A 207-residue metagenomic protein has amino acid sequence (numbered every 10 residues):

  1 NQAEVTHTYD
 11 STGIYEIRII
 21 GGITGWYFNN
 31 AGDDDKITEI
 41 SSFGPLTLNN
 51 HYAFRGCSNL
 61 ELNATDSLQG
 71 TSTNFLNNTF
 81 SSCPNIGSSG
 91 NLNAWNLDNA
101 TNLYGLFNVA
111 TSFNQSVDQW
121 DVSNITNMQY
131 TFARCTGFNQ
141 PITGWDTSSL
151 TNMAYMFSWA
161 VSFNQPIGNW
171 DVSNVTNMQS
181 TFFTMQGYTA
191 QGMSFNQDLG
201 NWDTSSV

Functional and structural regions predicted by a protein language model:
N1-V207: Negatively charged
